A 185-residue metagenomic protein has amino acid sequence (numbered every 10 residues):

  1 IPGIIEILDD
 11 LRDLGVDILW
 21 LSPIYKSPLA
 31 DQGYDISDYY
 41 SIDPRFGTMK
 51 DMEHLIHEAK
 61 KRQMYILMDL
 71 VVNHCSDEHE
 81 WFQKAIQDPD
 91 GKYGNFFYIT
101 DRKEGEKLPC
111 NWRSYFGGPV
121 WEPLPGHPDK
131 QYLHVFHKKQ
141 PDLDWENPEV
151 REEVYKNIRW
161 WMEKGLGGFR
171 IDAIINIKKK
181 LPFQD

Functional and structural regions predicted by a protein language model:
I1-Y155, R159, E163, I174-D185: Acidic/aromatic-lined carbohydrate-recognition and catalytic surfaces of CAZymes acting on diverse glycans
G167: Receiver (REC) domain switch/active-site residues of two-component response regulators
